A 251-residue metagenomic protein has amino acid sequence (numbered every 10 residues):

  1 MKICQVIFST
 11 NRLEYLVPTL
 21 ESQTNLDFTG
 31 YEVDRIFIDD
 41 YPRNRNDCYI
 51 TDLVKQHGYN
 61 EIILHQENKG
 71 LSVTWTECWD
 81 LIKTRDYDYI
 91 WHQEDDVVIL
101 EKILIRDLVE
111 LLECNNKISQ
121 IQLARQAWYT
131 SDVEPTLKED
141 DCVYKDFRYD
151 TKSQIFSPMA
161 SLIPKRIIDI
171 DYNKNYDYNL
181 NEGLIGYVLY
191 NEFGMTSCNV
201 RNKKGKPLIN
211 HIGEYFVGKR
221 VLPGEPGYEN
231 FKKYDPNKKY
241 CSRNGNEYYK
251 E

Functional and structural regions predicted by a protein language model:
I3-Y15, T19: A conserved hydrophobic helix/loop-capping motif in glycosyltransferases and polysaccharide synthases
P18, Q154-F156, A160-K165, I170-E251: C-terminal catalytic/acceptor-binding lobe
E21-E32: Short, acidic, metal-binding catalytic loop of nucleotide-sugar glycosyltransferases
F37-I50: A conserved acidic beta->alpha catalytic loop
Q66-I82: Glycine-rich, basic loop-to-helix element that forms the pyrophosphate-binding segment of sugar-nucleotide handling
Y87-V98: Short beta-strand-to-loop acidic/aromatic patch adjacent to the donor-nucleotide binding site
K102-L123: Conserved donor-nucleotide/metal-binding helix-loop-beta segment in metal-dependent transferases, i.e., the alpha-helix
S119-P135: Short beta-strand-to-loop element that shapes/binds the nucleotide-sugar donor at the catalytic cleft/hinge
